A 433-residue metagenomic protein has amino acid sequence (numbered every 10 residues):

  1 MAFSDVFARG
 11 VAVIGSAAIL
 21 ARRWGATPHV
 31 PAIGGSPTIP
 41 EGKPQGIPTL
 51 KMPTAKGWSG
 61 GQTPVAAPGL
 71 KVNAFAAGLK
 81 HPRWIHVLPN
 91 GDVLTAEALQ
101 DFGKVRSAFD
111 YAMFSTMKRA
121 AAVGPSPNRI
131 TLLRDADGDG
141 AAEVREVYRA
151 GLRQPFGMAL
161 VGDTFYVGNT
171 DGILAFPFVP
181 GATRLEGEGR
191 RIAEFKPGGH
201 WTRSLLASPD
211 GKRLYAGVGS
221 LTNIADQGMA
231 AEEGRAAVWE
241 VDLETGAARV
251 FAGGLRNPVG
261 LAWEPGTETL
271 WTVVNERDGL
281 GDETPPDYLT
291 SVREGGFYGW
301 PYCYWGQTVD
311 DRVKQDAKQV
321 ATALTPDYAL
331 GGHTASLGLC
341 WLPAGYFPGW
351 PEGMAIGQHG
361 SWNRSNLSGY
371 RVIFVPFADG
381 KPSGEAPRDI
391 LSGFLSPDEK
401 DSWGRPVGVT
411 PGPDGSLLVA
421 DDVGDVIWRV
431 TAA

Functional and structural regions predicted by a protein language model:
M1-H29: Short amphipathic, positively biased membrane-proximal segments that drive organelle/inner-membrane targeting
W24-A67, F102-R106, A112-A120, P125-P127 (+7 more regions): Beta-propeller domain segments
A74-L79, E146-R153, I192-P197, V250-G254 (+3 more regions): Surface loop/turn motifs at the tips and blade-to-blade linkers of beta-strand repeat domains
I85, M158, L205, P258-L261 (+2 more regions): Hydrophobic core register within WD40 beta-propeller blades
L88-G91, L160-G162, A207-G211, E264-T267 (+2 more regions): Residue-level detector of Asp-centered blade-edge/turn motifs that repeat once per structural unit in beta-propeller
D92-L94, T164-V167, R213-G217, T269-V273 (+2 more regions): Conserved beta-propeller blade signature
A141-T164, N169-P209, S220-N223: Asp-box/WD-like beta-propeller blade repeats and closely related beta-sheet repeat scaffolds
T410-A433: Blade-level signature of beta-propeller repeat domains, shared across WD40, Kelch, NHL, RCC1 and BNR/Asp-box propellers
